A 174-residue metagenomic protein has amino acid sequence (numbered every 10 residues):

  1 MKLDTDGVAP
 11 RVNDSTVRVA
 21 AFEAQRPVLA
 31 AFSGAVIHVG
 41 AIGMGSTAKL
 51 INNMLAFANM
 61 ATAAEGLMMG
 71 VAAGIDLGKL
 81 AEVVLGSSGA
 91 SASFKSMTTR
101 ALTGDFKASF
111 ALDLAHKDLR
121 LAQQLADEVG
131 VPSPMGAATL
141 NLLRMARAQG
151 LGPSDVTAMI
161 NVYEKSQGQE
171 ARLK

Functional and structural regions predicted by a protein language model:
M1-A20: Short, compositionally biased segments
L3-D6, P27-L29, T98: Short secondary-structure boundary/capping segments
A9-P10, S33, S109: A structure-centric signal for secondary-structure junctions around beta-strands
P10-V12, N52, T98: Short, solvent-exposed beta-strand edge segments and adjacent coil->beta transition regions
D14-A48, M54-A92, V129: Internal alpha-helical scaffold of NAD(P)-dependent oxidoreductase catalytic cores
A30, Q169-K174: ATP-dependent carboxylate/acyl-activation modules
I42, S46, L55, A90-T157 (+2 more regions): Interdomain hinge/lid region at the active-site interface of Rossmann-like NAD(P)-dependent oxidoreductases
